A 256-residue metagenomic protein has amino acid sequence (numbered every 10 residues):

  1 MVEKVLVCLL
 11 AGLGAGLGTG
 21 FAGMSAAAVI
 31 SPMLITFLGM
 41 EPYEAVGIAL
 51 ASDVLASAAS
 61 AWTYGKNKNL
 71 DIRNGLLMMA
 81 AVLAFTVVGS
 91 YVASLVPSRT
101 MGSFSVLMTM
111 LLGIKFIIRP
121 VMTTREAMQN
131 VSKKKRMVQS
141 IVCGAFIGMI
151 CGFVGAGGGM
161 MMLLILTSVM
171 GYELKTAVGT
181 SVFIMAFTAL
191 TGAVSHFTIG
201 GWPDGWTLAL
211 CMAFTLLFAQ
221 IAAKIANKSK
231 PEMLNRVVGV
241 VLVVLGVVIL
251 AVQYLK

Functional and structural regions predicted by a protein language model:
M1-K4, A51-W62, G157-L166: Hydrophobic, membrane-facing alpha-helical anchors
M1-L17, V29-F37, P42, T63-M149 (+2 more regions): Juxtamembrane transmembrane-helix boundary motif
G16, V46-V54, V178-A189, L242: Transmembrane helix-bundle signature of multi-pass membrane transporters/permeases
F21-I30, G155-I165: Transmembrane helix boundary and interhelical junction motifs in multipass membrane proteins
M40-I48, R73-N74, G171-V182: Membrane-interface alpha-helices at helix entry/exit sites of multi-pass transporters
S52, T180-H196, W206-A219: A small-residue-rich subset of transmembrane alpha-helices
T124-R125, A156-M161, Y172-T176: Short, structured loop/turn "capping" segments at alpha-beta junctions
